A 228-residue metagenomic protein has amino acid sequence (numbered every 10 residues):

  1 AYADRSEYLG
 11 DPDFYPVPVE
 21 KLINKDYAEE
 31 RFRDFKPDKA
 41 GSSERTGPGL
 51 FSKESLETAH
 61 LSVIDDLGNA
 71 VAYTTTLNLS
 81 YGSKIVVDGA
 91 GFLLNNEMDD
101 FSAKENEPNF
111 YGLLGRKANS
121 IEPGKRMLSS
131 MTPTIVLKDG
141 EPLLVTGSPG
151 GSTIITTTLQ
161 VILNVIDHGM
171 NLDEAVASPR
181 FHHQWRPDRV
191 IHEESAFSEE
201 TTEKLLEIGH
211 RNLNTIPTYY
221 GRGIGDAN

Functional and structural regions predicted by a protein language model:
A1, G68, I135, T158 (+2 more regions): Hydrophobic, well-ordered secondary-structure elements that form the walls of internal hydrophobic environments
Y2-L77, V86-A90, E97, K104-P108 (+2 more regions): Internal maturation/activation junctions in enzymes
S52-Y73, L128, T132-L137, L144-G147 (+2 more regions): C-terminal substrate/ligand-recognition segments
L56, V87-G89, R116, L128-M131 (+3 more regions): Short, solvent-exposed loop/turn segments at the edges of secondary structure
A70-K138, L144, H168, L172: Active-site rim segments in enzyme catalytic domains, especially the processed small/beta chain of N-terminal
A70-V71, N78-G82, D100-A103, L143-L144 (+4 more regions): Flexible loop/turn segments at secondary-structure boundaries
K125, D167-G221: Extended C-terminal subregions enriched in glycine
S148-M170: Alpha-helical support elements that line or immediately flank enzyme active sites and cofactor-binding pockets
